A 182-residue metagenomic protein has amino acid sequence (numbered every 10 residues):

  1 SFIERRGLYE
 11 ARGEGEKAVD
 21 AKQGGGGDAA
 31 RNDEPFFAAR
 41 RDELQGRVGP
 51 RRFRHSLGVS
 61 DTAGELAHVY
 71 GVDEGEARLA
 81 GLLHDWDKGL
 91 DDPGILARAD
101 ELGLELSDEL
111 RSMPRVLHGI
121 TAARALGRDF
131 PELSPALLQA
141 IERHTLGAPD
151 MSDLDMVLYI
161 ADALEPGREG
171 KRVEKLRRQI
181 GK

Functional and structural regions predicted by a protein language model:
S1-A39: Non-catalytic terminal extensions that flank enzyme cores
A39-R47, H55, G64-K182: Divalent metal-dependent catalytic cores for phosphoryl transfer on phosphate-bearing substrates
